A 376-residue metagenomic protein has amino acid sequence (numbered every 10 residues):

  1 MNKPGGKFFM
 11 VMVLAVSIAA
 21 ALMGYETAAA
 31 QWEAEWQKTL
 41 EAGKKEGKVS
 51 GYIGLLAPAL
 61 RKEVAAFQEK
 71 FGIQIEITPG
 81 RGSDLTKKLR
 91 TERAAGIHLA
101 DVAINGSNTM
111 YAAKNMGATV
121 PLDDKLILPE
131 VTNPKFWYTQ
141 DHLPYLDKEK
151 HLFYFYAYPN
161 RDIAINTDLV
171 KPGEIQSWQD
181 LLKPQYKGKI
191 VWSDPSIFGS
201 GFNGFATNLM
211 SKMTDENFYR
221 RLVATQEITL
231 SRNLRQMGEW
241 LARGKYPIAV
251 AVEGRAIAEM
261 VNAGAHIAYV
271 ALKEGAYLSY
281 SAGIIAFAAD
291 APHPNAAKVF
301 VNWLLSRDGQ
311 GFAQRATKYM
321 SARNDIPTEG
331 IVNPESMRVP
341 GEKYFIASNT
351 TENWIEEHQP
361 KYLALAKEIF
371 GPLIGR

Functional and structural regions predicted by a protein language model:
V11-G24: Bacterial N-terminal signal peptides
A29-S50, Q68-E69, K183-G188: Immediate post-signal peptide segment of exported/extracytoplasmic ligand-binding proteins
W32, E342-R376: Conserved C-terminal helix/tail region of periplasmic/extracytoplasmic solute-binding proteins
S50-V64, E76-R90, H98-A242: Extracytoplasmic ligand-binding site segments that recognize negatively charged/polar headgroups
T109-A112, I248-I267: A ligand-binding cleft/hinge motif common to bilobed small-molecule-binding domains
V120-T132, F153, I248, A265-S279 (+1 more regions): Short beta-strand->loop
Y219-A224, I228-S231, R235, A263-A291: Periplasmic-binding protein-like
G283-N349: Mature extracytoplasmic/periplasmic domains
